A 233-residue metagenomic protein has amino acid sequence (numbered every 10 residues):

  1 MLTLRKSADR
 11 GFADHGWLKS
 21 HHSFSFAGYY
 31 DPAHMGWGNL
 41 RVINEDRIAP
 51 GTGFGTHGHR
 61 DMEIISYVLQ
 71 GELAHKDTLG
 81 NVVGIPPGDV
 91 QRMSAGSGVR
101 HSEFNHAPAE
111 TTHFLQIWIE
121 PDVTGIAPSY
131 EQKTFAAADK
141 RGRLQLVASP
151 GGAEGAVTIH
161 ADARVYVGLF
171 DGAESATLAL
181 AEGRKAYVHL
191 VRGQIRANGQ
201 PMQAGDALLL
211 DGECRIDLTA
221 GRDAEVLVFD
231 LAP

Functional and structural regions predicted by a protein language model:
M1-P233: Jelly-roll (double-stranded beta-helix
